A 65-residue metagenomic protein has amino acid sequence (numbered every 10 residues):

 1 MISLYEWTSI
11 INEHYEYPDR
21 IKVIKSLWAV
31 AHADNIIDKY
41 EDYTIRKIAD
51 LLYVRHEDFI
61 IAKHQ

Functional and structural regions predicted by a protein language model:
M1-Q65: Small-residue-enriched hydrophobic alpha-helices in membranes
